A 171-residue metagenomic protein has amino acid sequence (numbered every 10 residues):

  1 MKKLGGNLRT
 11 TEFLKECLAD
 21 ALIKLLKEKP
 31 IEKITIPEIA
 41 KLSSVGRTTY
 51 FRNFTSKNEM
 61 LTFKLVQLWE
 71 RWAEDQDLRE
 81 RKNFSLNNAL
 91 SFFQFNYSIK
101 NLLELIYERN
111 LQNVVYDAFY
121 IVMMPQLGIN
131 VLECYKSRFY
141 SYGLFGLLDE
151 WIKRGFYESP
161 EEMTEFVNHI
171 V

Functional and structural regions predicted by a protein language model:
M1-T11: N-terminal intrinsically disordered/low-complexity leader segments
N7, K82-S85, E108, E133-K136 (+1 more regions): Residue-level recognition of alpha-helical structural elements
E12-I23, K27, E32-K33, E38-S44 (+3 more regions): An amphipathic alpha-helix adjacent to DNA-recognition modules
T62, E108, K153: Phosphate-coordinating loops and pocket residues in cytosolic domains that bind phosphorylated ligands
D77-Y120: Helical hydrophobic small-molecule/effector-binding pocket
Y107-F145, E161, H169: Amphipathic alpha-helical packing segments from all-alpha helical-bundle domains
E150-V171: C-terminal peripheral helix-coil segments that are non-catalytic and often amphipathic
